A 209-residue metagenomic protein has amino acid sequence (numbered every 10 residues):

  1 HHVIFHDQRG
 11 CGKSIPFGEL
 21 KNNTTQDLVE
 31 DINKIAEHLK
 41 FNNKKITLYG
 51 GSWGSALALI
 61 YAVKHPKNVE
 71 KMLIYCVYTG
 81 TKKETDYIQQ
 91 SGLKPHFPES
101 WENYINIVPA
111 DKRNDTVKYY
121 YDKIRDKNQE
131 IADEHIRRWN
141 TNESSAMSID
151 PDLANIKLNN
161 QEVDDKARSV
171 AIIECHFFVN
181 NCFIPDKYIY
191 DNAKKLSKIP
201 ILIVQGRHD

Functional and structural regions predicted by a protein language model:
H1-I15: Conserved alpha/beta-hydrolase
Q26-T47: Conserved acidic catalytic loop of the alpha/beta-hydrolase fold
L28, L48-G50, Y75, V204: Short beta-strand immediately N-terminal to the catalytic nucleophile in serine-hydrolase-like folds
S55-P66, M72: Short glycine-enriched nucleophile-adjacent loop and the immediately C-terminal alpha-helix near the catalytic center
K67-Y119: A catalytic-pocket lid/entrance helix-loop region that shapes and gates access to the active site across common
H176-A193: Active-site nucleophile elbow and catalytic-triad environment of alpha/beta-hydrolase enzymes
L196-S197, I203-Q205: Short beta-strand/loop motif that positions the catalytic acidic residue of the alpha/beta-hydrolase fold
R207-D209: Acidic beta-to-alpha connecting loop that harbors the catalytic carboxylate
